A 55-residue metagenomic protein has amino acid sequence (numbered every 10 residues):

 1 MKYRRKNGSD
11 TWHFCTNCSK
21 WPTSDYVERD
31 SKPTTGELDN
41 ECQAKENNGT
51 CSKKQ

Functional and structural regions predicted by a protein language model:
M1-N7: Short N-terminal "domain-start" leader segments that mark the transition from disordered tails or signal peptides into
R5, D30-S31, C51-S52: Extended terminal accessory/targeting regions
N7-K20: K/E-rich alpha-helical interaction surfaces of small helical-bundle regulatory domains
C15, D39-C42: Short cysteine-rich clusters marking metal-coordination/redox-active sites
S19-P22, Q43: Cys/His-coordinated zinc-binding microdomains
S24-V27, N48-C51: Short, non-ligating residues that shape and space the ligands of small metal-coordination modules and catalytic
Y26-E37: Short linker/helix segments within small regulatory modules
